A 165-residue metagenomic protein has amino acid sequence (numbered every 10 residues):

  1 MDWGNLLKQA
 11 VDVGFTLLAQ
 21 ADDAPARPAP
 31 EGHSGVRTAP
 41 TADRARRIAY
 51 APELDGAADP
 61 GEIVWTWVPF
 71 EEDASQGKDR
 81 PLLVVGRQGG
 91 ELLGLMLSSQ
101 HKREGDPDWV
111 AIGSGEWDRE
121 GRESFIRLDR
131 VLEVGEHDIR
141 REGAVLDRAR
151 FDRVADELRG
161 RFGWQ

Functional and structural regions predicted by a protein language model:
M1-P25, S114-Q165: C-terminal terminal-subdomain/extension
P28-R44: Short, basic/aromatic beta-hairpin or loop at an interaction surface
R47-E53, F70: Short alpha-helix capping/helix-loop boundary micro-motifs
L54-D55, S75: An N-terminal domain-cap segment
S75-D79, V84-E116: Compact nucleic-acid interaction/catalytic patches
